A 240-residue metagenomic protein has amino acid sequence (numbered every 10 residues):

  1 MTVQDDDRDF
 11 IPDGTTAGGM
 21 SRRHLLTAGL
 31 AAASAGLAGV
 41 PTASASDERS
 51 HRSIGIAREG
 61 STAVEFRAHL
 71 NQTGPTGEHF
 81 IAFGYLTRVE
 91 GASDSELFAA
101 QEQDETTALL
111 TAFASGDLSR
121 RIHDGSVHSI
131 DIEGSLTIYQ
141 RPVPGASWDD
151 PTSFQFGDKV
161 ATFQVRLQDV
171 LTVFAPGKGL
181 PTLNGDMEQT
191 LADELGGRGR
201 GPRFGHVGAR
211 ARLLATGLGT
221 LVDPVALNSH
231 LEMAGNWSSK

Functional and structural regions predicted by a protein language model:
M1-M20, A28-A38, S46-D47: N-terminal secretory signal peptides
R49-K240: Extracytosolic secretory-pathway proteins
